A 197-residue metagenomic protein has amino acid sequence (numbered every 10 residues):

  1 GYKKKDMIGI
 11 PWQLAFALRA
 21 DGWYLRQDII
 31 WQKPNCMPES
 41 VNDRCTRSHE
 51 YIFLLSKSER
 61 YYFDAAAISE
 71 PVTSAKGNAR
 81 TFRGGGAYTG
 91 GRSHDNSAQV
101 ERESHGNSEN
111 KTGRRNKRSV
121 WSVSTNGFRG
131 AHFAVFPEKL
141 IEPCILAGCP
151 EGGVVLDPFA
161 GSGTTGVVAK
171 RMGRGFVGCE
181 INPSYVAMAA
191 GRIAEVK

Functional and structural regions predicted by a protein language model:
G1-V196: Core catalytic lobe of class I
